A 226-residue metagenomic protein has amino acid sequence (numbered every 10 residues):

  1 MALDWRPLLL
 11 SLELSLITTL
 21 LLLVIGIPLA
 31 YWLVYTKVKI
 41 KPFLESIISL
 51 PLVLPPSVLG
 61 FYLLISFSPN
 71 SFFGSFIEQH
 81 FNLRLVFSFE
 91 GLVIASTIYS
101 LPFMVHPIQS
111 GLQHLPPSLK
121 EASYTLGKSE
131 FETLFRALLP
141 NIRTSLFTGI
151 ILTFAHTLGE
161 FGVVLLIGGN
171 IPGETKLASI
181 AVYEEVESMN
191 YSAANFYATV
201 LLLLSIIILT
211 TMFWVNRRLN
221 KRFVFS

Functional and structural regions predicted by a protein language model:
M1-L20, Y35-K41, E185-Y191: Periplasmic/extracellular loop-to-transmembrane helix junction in inner-membrane transport proteins
M1-R6, I167-I206, T210: Interhelical loop and adjacent transmembrane-helix boundary motif in polytopic membrane transport permeases
I17-I48, F61-L63, G111-Q113, P117-S118 (+3 more regions): Transmembrane-helix boundary motif in ABC transporter permease subunits
L20, F103-I108, P116, E130-V163 (+1 more regions): Transmembrane alpha-helices
I25, I47-P56, L83-Q109, P140-T144 (+1 more regions): Faces of alpha-helical transmembrane segments in polytopic inner-membrane proteins
T36-L44, F72-F73, S88, E130-F131 (+2 more regions): Membrane-helix interface segments
G60-T97, I167-I171: Membrane-interfacial helix termini and adjacent extracytoplasmic/periplasmic loops of multi-pass transporters
Q109-K120, Y124-T125, N195-S226: C-terminal transmembrane helix and the adjacent membrane-cytosol boundary/short C-terminal tail of inner/organellar
